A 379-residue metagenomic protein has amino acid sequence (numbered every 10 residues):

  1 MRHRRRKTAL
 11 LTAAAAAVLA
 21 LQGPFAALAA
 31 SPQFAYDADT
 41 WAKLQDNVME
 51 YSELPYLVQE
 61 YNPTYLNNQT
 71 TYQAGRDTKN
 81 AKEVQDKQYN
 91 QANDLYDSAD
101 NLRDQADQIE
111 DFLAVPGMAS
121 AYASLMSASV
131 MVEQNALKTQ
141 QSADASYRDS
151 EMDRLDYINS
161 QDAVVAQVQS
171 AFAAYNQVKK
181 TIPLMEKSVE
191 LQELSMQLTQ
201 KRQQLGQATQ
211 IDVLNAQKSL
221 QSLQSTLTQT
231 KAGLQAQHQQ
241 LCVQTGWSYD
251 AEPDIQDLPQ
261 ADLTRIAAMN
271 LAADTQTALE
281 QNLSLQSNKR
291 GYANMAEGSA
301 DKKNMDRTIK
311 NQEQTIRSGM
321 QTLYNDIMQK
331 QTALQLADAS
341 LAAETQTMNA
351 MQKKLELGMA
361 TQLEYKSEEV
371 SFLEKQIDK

Functional and structural regions predicted by a protein language model:
R2-A29: Sec-dependent N-terminal signal peptides of Gram-positive bacterial secreted proteins and lipoproteins
A30-Q167: Short flexible linkers and secondary-structure junctions
L44-N47, Y51, Y65-N68, Y72-G75 (+12 more regions): Long, non-membrane, amphipathic alpha-helices that form coiled-coils
N68, S142, Q177-L227, T332-D378: Charged, solvent-exposed structural "stalk/scaffold" segments of large extracytoplasmic/peripheral assemblies
Q69, R76, E83, N90 (+21 more regions): Coiled-coil heptad-register positions
K231-A273: Short, solvent-exposed, mixed-charge loop/turn linkers that connect secondary-structure elements
A251, I255-L263, T277, Q281-M295 (+1 more regions): Membrane-embedded hairpin module used as a gating/binding unit in multi-pass transport and secretion proteins
